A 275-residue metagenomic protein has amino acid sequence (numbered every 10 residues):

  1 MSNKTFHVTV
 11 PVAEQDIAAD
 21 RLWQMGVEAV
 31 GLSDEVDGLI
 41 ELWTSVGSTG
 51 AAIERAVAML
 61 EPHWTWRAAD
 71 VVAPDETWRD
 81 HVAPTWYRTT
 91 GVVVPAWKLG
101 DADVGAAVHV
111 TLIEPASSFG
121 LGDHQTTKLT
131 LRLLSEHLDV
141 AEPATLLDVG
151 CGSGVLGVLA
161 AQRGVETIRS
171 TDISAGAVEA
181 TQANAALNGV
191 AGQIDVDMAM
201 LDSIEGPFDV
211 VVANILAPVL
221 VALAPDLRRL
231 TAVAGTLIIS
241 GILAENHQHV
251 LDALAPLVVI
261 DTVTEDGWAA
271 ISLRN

Functional and structural regions predicted by a protein language model:
S2-D103: N-terminal auxiliary segments of SAM/dcSAM-dependent transferases
A29, T167-I168, L237: A short hydrophobic/small-residue beta-strand
E61-W64, T89, A107-V108, E166 (+1 more regions): A short helix-to-beta-strand connector/capping loop
D75-A141: SAM-dependent Rossmann-like transferase core, predominantly class I methyltransferases with a strong bias toward
S117, L121-I204: Conserved SAM/SAH cofactor-binding pocket of Class I
R132-L133, I173-N275: S-adenosylmethionine
